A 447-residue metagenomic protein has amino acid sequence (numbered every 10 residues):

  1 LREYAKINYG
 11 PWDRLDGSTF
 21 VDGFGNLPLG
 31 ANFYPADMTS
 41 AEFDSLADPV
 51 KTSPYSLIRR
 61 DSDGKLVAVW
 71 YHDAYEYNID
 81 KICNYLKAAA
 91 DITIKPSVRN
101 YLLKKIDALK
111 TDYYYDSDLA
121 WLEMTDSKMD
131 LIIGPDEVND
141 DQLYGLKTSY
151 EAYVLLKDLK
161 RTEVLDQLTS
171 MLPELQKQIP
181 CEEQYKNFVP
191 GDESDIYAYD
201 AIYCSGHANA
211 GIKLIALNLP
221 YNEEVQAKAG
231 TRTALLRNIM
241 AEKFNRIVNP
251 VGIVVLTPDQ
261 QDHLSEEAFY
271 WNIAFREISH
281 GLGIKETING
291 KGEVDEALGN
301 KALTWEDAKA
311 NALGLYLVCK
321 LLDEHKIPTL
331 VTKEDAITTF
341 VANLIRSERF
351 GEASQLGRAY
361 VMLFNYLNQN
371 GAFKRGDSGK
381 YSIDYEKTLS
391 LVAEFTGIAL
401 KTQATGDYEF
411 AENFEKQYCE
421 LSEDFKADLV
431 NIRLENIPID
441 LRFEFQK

Functional and structural regions predicted by a protein language model:
L1-L102: N-terminal helix-rich structural modules
A68-Q261, S265: Contiguous, non-catalytic segments that form substrate-binding/exosite surfaces or channel walls
K95, L303-K320: An active-site-proximal "capping" alpha-helix that borders the catalytic cofactor pocket
V98-K104, V189, K291-G292, D323-T338: Short, glycine/acidic-rich hinge or "gate" loops at secondary-structure transitions that mediate conformational
A268-K285, A310-N311, L315: Active-site recognition of the HExxH zinc-binding catalytic motif
I284-A308: Post-HEXXH active-site segment of zinc metalloproteases
L315-N413: Long, well-structured alpha-helical subdomains associated with metal-dependent extracellular/ecto-lumenal hydrolases
A399-K447: Extended, compositionally biased alpha-helical segments that mediate assembly or anchoring
